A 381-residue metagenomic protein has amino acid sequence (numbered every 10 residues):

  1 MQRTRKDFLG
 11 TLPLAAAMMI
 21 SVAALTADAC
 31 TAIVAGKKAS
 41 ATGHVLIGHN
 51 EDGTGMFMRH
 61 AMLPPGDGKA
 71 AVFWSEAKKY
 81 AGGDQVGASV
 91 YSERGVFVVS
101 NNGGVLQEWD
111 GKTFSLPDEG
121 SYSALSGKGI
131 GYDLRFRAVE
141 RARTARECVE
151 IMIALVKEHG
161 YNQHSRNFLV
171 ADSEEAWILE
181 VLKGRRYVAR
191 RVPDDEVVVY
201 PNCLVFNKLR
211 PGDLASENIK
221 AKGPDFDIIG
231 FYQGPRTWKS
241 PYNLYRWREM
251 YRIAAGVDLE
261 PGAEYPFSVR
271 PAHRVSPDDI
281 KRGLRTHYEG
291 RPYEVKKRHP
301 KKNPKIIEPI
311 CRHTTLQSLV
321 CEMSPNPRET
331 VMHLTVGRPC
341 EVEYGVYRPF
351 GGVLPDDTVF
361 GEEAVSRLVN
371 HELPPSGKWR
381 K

Functional and structural regions predicted by a protein language model:
Q2-L14: Bacterial N-terminal signal peptides that target proteins for export
P13-A24: Bacterial N-terminal signal peptides
T31-G131, I151-P277: A contiguous strand-loop segment
G68-V72, V149-I153, Y293-K305: Short Pro/Gly-enriched beta-strand edge/turn motifs at strand-loop
L134-A142: Second-shell loop/turn segments in exported
V257-H313: Accessory, solvent-exposed terminal regions and/or long lumenal/extracellular loops of proteins
K301-K381: Substrate-recognition/cap regions that form aromatic- and gly/pro-loop-enriched pockets for small-molecule ligands
